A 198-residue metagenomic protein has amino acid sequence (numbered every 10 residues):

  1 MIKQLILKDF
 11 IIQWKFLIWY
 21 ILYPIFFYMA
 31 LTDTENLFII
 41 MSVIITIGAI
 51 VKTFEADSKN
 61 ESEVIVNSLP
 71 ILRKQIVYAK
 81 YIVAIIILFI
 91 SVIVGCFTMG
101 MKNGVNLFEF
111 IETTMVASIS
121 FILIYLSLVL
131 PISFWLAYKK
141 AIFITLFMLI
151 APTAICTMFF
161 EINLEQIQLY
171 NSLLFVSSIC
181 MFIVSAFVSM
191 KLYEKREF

Functional and structural regions predicted by a protein language model:
I2-E61, A79-F198: Hydrophobic alpha-helical transmembrane segments of membrane proteins
S68-R73: Short helix-to-coil transition segments within interhelical loops that connect adjacent transmembrane helices
Q75-V77: Alpha-helix N-cap/helix-start motif at helix boundaries, enriched for small hydrophobics
